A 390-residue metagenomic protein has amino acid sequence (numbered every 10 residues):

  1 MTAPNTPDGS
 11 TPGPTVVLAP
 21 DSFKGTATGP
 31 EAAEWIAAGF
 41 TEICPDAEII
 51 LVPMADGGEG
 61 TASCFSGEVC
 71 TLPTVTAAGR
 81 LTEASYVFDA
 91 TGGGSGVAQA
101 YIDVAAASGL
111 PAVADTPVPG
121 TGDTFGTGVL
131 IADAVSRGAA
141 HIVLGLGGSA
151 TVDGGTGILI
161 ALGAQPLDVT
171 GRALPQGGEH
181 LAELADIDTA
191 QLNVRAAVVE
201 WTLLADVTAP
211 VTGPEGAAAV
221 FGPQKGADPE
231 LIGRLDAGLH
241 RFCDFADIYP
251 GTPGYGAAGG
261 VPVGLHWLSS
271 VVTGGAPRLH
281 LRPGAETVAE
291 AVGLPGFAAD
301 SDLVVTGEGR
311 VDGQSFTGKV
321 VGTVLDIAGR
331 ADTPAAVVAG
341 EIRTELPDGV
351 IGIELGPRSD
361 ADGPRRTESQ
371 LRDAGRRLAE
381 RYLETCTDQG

Functional and structural regions predicted by a protein language model:
T2-L146, A150-G390: N-terminal loops that bind phosphate or other acidic moieties and the adjacent beta-alpha structural core
